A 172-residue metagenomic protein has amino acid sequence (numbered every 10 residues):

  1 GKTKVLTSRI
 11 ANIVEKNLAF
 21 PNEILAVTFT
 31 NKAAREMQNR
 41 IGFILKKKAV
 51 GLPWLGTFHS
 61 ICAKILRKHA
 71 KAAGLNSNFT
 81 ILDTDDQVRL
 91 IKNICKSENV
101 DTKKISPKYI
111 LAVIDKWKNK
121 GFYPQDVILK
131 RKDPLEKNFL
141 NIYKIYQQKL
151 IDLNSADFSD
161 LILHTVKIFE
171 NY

Functional and structural regions predicted by a protein language model:
G1-S77, I81: P-loop NTPase Walker
G1-S8, P21-L25, A63, N78 (+1 more regions): Accessory N-terminal region flanking or inserted into the helicase ATPase core in nucleic-acid motor proteins
E15, G42-K46, L66-K71, Q87 (+2 more regions): Non-catalytic alpha-helical coupling and interface elements of nucleotide-dependent molecular machines and regulators
T30, T57, I91, I114 (+1 more regions): Residue-level signature of catalytic and energy-coupling elements of molecular machines, predominantly ATP/GTP-dependent
